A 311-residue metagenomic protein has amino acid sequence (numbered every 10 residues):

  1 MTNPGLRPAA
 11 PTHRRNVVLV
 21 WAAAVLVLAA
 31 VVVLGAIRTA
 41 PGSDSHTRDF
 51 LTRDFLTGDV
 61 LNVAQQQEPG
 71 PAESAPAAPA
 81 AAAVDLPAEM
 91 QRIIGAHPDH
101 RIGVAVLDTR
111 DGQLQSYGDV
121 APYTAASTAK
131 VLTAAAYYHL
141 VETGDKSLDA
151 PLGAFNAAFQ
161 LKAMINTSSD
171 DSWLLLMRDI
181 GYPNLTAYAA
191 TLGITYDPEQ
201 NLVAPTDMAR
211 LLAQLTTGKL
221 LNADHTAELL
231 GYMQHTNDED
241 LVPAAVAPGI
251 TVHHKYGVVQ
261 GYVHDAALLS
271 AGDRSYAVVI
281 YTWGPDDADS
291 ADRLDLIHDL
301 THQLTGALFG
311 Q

Functional and structural regions predicted by a protein language model:
T2-G5, R14-P69, A81-I102, L107-T109 (+1 more regions): Penicillin-recognizing serine hydrolase domain
D59-A77, R110-G118, N166: Acidic/histidine-rich, surface-exposed loop or edge segments in extracytoplasmic proteins
G103-D108, L114-S116, A125-S127: N-terminal Sec/ER secretory leader and immediately downstream segment of secreted/extracellular precursors
G112, P122-L152, M164, V278: Active-site SXXK
D119-T124, G153-A154, D197-P205: A glycine-rich, coil/turn loop motif that links secondary-structure elements
D145-T186, G193-T195: Conserved catalytic neighborhood of penicillin-recognizing serine enzymes
